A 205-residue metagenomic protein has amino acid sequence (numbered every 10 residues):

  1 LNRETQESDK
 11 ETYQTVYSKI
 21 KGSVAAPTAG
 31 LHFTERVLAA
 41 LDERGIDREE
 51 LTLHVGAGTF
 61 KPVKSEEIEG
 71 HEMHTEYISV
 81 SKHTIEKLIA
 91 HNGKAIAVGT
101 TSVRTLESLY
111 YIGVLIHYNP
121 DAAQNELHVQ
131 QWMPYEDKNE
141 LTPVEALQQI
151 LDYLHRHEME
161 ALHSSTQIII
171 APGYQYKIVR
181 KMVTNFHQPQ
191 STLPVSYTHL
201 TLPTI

Functional and structural regions predicted by a protein language model:
L1-L200, I205: Surface-exposed, charge/polar-rich loops and edge strands
